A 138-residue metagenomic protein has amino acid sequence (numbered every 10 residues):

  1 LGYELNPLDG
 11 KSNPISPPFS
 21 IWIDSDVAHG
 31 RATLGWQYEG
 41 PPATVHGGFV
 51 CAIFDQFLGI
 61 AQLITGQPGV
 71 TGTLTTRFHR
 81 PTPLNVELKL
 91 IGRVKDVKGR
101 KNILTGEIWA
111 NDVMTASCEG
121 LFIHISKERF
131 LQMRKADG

Functional and structural regions predicted by a protein language model:
L1-R31: Non-catalytic linker/capping segments at the edges of enzyme domains
P18-S20, I91-V94, E119: Short, surface-exposed charged micro-motifs
W22-V27, V45-P68: Active-site helix/loop of acyl-thioester processing domains in fatty-acid/polyketide metabolism, spanning hotdog-fold
L34-G48: Short histidine-centered catalytic/ligand-binding loop motif
Q56-K89: Hydrophobic beta-strand-centered segment that forms part of the acyl-chain substrate-binding groove
T82-L84, K95-G138: HotDog/MaoC-like acyl-thioester-processing domains
